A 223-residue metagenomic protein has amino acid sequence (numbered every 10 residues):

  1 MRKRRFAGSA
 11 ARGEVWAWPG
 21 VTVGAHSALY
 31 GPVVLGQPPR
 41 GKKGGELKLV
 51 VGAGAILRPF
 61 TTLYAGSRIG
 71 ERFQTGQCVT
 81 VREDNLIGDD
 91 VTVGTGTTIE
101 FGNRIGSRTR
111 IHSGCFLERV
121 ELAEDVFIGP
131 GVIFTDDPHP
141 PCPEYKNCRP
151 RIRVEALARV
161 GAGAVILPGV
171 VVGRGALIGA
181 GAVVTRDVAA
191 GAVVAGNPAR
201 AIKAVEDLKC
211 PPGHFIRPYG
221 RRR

Functional and structural regions predicted by a protein language model:
R12-G13, W18-P19, G24-A25, Y30-G31 (+25 more regions): Left-handed beta-helix
P39-K48, P141-K146: Intrinsically disordered, low-complexity Ser/Thr- and acidic-rich flexible linkers and loops, especially at boundaries
P39-R40, P138-P140, A199, D207: Short, acidic/turn-prone active-site loops that include or flank metal/cofactor- and phosphate-binding residues
D136-E144, K209-I216: Short glycine/proline- and charge-enriched loop/turn segments that cap or connect secondary-structure elements
A190-F215: Conserved beta-strand-loop-alpha-helix hinge in the C-terminal portion of ABC ATPase nucleotide-binding domains
I216-R223: ABC ATPase nucleotide-binding domains
